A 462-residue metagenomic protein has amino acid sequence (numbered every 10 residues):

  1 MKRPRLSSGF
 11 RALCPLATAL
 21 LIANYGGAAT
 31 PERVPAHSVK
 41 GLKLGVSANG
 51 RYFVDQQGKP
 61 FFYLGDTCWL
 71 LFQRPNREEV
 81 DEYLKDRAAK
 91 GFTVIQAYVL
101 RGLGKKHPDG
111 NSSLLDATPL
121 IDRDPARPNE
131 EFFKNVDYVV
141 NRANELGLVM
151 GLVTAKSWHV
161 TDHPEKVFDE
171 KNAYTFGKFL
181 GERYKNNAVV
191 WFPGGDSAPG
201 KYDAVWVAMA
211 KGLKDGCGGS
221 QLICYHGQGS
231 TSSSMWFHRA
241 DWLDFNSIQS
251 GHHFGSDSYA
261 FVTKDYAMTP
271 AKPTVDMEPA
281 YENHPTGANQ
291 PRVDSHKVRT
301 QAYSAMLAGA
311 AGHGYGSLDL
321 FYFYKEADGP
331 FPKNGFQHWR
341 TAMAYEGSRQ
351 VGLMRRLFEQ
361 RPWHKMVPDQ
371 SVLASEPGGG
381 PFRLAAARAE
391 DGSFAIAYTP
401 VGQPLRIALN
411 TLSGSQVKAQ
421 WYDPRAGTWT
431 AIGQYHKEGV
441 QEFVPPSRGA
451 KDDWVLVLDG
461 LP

Functional and structural regions predicted by a protein language model:
K2-C14: Bacterial N-terminal signal peptides that target proteins for export
A12-N24: Bacterial N-terminal signal peptides
G26-A28: Boundary at the C-terminal end of the N-terminal hydrophobic targeting segment
E32-P35, Y281-P285, H296-G433, V444-P462: Aromatic- and carboxylate-lined catalytic core of secreted/periplasmic carbohydrate-active enzymes
R33-D257: Active-site mouth of glycoside hydrolases
F192-G194, C224-G227, S247, V275-E278 (+2 more regions): Short beta-strand segments
A240-K325: Catalytic-core region of carbohydrate-active enzymes that cleave or remodel glycosidic bonds
